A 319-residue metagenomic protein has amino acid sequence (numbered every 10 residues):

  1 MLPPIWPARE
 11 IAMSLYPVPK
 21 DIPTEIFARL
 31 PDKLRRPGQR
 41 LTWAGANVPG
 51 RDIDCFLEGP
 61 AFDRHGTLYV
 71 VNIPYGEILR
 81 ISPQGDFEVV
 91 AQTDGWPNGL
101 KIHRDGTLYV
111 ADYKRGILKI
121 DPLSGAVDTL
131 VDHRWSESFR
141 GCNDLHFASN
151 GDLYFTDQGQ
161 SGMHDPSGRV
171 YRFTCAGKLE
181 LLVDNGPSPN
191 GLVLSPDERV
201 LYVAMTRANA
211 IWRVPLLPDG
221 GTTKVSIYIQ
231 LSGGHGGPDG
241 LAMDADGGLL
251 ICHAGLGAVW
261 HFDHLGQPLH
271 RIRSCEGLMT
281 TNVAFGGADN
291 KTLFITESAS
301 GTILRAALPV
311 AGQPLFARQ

Functional and structural regions predicted by a protein language model:
I11-L41, H164: Blade/loop signatures of beta-propeller domains
P37-Q39, V48-H65, T93-G116, W135-L153 (+7 more regions): Beta-rich, blade/repeat-based domains predominating in secreted/periplasmic proteins but also intracellular
W43-G50, D86-A91, D128-W135, K178-V183 (+2 more regions): A short beta-strand motif characteristic of beta-propeller blades
V70-E88: Beta-propeller domains
I73, Y113, Q158-G159, T206 (+5 more regions): Short loop/turn segments immediately following the C-termini of beta-strands
E77-L79, G116-L118, R169-Y171, A210-W212 (+2 more regions): A short loop-to-beta-strand structural motif that recurs across blades of beta-propeller domains
S82-G85, D121-G125, T174-G177, L216-D219 (+2 more regions): Short loop/turn segments that connect beta-strands within beta-propeller blades
N282-Q319: Blade-level signature of beta-propeller repeat domains, shared across WD40, Kelch, NHL, RCC1 and BNR/Asp-box propellers
